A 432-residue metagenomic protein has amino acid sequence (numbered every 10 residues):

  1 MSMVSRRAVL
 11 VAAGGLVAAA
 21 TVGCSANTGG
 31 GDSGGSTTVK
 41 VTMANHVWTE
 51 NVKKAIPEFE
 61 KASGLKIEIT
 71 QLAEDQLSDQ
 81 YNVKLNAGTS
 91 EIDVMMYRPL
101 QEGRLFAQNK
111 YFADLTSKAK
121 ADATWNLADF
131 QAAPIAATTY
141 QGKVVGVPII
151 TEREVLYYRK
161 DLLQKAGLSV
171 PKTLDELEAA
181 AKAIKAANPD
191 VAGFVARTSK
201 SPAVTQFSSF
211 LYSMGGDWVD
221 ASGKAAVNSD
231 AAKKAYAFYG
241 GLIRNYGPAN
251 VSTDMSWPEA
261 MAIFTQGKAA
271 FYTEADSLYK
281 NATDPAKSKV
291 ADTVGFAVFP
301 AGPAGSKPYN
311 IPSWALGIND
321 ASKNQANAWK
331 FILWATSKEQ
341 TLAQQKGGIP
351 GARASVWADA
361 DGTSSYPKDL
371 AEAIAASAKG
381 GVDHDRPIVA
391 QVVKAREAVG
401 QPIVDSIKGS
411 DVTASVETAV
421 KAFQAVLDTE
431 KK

Functional and structural regions predicted by a protein language model:
P57, A62, N86-A87, A166 (+3 more regions): Extracytoplasmic/periplasmic substrate-recognition and gating elements
E58-D129, K165-K172, I263, G267-F271 (+2 more regions): Extracytoplasmic "Venus flytrap"/periplasmic binding protein-like
K66-I67, Q164, A186, G380-K432: Conserved C-terminal helix/tail region of periplasmic/extracytoplasmic solute-binding proteins
R98-R153, Q206, A291-A297, S365-Y366 (+1 more regions): Hinge/lid segment of periplasmic solute-binding proteins
T116-F130, G193-T198, M214-K234, D284-K289 (+3 more regions): Short, solvent-exposed loop/beta-turn-alpha elements that line the ligand-binding surface or hinge of extracytoplasmic
A133, A297, K346-A398, D405 (+1 more regions): Long, aromatic- and glycine/proline-rich binding clefts that accommodate carbohydrate-like moieties
Y140-I149, E154, E176-A231, W257-M261 (+1 more regions): Extracytoplasmic/periplasmic solute-binding protein
A181-K182, A187, K224-T253, F299: Glycine-centered hinge/linker elements that transmit conformational signals in sensory and ligand-binding systems
